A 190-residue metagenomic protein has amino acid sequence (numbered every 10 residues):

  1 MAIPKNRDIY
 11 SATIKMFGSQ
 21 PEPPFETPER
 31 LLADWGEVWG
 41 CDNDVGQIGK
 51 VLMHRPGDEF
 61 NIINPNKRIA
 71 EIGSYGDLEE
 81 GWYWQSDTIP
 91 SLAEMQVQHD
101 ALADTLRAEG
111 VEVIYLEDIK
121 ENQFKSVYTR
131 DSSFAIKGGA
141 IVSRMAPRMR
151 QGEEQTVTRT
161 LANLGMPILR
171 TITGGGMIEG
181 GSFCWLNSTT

Functional and structural regions predicted by a protein language model:
M1-T190: The feature marks the mature, well-folded catalytic cores of soluble enzymes
